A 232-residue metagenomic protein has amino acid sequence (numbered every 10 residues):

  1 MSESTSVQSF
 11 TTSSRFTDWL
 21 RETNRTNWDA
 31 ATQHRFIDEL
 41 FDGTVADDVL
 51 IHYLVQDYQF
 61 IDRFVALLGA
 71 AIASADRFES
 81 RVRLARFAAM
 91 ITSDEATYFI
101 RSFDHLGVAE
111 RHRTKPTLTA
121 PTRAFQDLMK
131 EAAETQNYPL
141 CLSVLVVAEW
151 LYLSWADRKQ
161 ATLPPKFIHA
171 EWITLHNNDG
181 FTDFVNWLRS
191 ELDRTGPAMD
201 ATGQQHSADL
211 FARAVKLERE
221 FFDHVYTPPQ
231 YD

Functional and structural regions predicted by a protein language model:
S2-Q33: N-terminal capping/interface segment
V7-F16, F41-I51, L106, E134-Q136 (+2 more regions): Short, charged, low-complexity loops and linkers
F16, N24, L128-E131, E220-D223 (+1 more regions): Hydrophobic alpha-helical segments
R21-A46, F64, R189-A198: Short alpha-helical hairpin
R25-A30, V45-S74, S93-D94, L142-L153 (+1 more regions): Alpha-helical bundle segments that constitute or directly flank the non-heme di-iron/ferroxidase center
V55, E79-D183, K216: Active-site-proximal alpha-helical scaffolds that flank and shape metal-associated catalytic sites
F181-F211: Long amphipathic all-alpha helical oligomerization modules
H206-D232: Acidic, carboxylate-rich catalytic segments that either coordinate divalent cations
